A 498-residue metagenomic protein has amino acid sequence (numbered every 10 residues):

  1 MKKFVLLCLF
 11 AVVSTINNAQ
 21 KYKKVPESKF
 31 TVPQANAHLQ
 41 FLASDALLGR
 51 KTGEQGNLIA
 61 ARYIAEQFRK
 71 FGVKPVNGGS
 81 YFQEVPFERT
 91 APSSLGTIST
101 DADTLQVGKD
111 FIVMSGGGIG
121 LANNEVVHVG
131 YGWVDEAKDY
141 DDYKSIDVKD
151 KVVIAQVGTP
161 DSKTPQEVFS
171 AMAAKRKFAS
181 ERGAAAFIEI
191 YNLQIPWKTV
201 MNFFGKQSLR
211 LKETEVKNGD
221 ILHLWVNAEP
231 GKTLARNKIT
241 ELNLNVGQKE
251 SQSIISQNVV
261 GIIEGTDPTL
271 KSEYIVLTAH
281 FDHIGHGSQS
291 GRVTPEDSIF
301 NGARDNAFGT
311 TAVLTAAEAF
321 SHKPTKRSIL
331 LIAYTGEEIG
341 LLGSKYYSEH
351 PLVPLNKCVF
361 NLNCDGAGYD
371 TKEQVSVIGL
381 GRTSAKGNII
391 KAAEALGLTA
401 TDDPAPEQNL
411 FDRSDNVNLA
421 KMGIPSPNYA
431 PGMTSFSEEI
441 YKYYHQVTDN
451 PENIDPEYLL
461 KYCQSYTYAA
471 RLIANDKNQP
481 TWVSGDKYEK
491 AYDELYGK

Functional and structural regions predicted by a protein language model:
M1-K23: Bacterial Sec-dependent N-terminal signal peptides
K21-K23, Q106, V113-Y140, S145 (+3 more regions): Soluble metallo-hydrolase cores and metallopeptidase-like ectodomains found primarily in the secretory/periplasmic
Y22-K29, A46-Q55, V113-G117, H128 (+8 more regions): Second-shell loop/turn segments in exported
E27-L47, T52-P75, S145-D147, K151-S170 (+6 more regions): Catalytic-core environment of secreted peptidases
L48-V152, G158-T159: Noncatalytic luminal/extracellular "stalk/propeptide" segments of secretory-pathway proteins
L105, I221-K232, T325, Y334-E438: Metal-dependent peptidase/peptidase-like ectodomains
K109-E213, E264, I299-F300, P404: Extracellular/luminal Protease-associated
E318, H322, S437-K498: His/Asp/Glu-rich mid-to-C-terminal helical/loop segments that flank catalytic regions of hydrolases
